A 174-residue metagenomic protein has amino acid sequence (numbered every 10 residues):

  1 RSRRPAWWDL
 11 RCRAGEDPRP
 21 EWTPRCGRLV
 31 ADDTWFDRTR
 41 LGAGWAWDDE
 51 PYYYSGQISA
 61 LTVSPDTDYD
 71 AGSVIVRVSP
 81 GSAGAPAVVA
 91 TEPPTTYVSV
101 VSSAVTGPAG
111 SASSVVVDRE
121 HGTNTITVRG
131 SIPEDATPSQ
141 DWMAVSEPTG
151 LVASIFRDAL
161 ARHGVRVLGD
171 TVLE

Functional and structural regions predicted by a protein language model:
R1-E174: Conserved serine DD-peptidase/penicillin-binding transpeptidase domain and beta-lactam-recognizing active-site
